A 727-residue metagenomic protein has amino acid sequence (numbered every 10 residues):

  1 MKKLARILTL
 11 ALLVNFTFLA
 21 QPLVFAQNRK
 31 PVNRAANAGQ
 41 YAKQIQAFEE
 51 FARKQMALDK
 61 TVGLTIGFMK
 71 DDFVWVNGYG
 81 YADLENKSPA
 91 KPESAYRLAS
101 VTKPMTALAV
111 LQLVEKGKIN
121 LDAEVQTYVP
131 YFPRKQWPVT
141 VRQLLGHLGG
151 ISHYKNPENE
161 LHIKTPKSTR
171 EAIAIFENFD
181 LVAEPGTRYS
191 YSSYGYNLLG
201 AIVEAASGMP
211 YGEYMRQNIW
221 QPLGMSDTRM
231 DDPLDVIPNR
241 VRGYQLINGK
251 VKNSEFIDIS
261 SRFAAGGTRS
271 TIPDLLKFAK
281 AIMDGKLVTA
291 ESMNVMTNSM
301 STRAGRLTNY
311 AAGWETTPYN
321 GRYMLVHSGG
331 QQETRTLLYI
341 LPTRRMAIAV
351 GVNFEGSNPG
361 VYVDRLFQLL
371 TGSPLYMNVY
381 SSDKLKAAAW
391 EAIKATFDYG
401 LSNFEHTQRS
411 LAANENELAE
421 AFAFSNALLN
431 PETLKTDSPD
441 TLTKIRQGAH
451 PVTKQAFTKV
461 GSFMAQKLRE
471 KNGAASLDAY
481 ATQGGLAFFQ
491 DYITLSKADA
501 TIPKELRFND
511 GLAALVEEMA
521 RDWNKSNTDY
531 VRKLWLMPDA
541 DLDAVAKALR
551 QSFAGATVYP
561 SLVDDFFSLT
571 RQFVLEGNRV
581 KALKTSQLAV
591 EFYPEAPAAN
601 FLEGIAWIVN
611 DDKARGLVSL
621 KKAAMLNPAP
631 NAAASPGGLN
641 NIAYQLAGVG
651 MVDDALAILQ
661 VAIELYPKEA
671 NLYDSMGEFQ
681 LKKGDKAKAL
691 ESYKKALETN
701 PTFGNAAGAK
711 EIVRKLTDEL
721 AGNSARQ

Functional and structural regions predicted by a protein language model:
N28, E355-Y376, A387: Short, gly/Ser/Thr-rich active-site loops of penicillin-recognizing serine hydrolases
G39-Y96, N120-A123, E177-N178, K252 (+1 more regions): Short, conserved catalytic-motif segment at the N-terminal edge
L58-T65, E85-G146, L181-Y194, F263-G266 (+1 more regions): Short active-site loop at a secondary-structure junction that contains or immediately precedes the catalytic residue(s)
V76, D83-L84, Q136-Q332, L337 (+1 more regions): Short, surface-exposed loop or secondary-structure junction motifs that flank catalytic or metal-binding residues
Q368-T371, M377-N416: Zinc-dependent metallopeptidase catalytic helix centered on the HExxH motif and its immediate flanking segment
L602, N641, S675, A709-I712: Canonical tetratricopeptide repeat
